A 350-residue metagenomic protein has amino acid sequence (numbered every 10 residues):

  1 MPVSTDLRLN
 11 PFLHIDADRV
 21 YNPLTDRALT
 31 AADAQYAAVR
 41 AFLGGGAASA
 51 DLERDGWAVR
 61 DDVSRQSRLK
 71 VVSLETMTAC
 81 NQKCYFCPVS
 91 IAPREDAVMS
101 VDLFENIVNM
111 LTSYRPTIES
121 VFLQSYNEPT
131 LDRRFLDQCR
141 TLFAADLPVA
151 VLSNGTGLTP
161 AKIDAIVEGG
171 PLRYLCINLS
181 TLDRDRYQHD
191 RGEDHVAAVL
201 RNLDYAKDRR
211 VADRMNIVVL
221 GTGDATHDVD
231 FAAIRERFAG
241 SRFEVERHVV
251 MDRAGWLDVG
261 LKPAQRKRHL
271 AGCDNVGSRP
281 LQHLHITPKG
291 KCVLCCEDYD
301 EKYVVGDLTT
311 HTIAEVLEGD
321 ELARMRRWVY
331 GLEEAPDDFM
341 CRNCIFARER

Functional and structural regions predicted by a protein language model:
M1, N10, E75, D137 (+4 more regions): Radical SAM enzyme [4Fe-4S]-AdoMet core and its adjacent flexible, acidic and glycine-rich loops/tails across
M1-A97, T112, K291, C296 (+1 more regions): N-terminal pre-core extensions flanking Radical SAM catalytic domains
T5, L9, Y21, V101 (+4 more regions): Intrinsic-disorder/low-complexity regions
L24, L123, S153, V304 (+1 more regions): Short glycine/serine/threonine-biased micro-segments
A28, L131, T159, G223-H227 (+1 more regions): Alpha-helix N-cap/loop-to-helix initiation residues
T30-A31, Q35-Y36, R40-G44, D51-Y174 (+3 more regions): Conserved alpha-helical substructure of the radical SAM core
